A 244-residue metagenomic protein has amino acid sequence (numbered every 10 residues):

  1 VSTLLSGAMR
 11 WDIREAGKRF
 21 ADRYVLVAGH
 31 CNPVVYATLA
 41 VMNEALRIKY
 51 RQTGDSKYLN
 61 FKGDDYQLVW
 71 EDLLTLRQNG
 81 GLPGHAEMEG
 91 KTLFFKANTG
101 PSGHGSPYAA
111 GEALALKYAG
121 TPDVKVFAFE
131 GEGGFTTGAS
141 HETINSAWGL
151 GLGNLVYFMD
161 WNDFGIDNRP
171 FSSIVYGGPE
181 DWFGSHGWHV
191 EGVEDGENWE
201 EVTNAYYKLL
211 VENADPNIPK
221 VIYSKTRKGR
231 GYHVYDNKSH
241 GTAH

Functional and structural regions predicted by a protein language model:
V1-L150, S172: Cofactor-binding active-site loop characterized by glycine-rich and histidine/acidic residues
G90-H244: Glycine-rich ThDP/TPP pyrophosphate-binding loop and its adjacent helix/strand module within ThDP-dependent enzymes
